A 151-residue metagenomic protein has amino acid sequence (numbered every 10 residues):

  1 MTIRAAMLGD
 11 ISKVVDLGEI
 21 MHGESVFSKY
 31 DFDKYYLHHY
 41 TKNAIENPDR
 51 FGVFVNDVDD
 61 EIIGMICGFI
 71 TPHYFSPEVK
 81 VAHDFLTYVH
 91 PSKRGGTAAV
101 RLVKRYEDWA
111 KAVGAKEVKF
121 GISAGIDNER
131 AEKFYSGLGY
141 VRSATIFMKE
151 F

Functional and structural regions predicted by a protein language model:
T2-D16: A short beta-loop-alpha structural element at the N-terminal edge of CoA-dependent acyl/N-acetyltransferase catalytic
H22-T41: Conserved GNAT-fold acetyl-CoA-binding loop/helix
K42-F54: A short helix-loop-beta-strand connector motif used in the catalytic cores of GNAT acetyltransferases and, in some
V55, E61-I70: Conserved beta-strand in the GNAT
F85-G95: A short, internal acetyl-CoA/4′-phosphopantetheine-binding micro-motif in the GNAT/acyltransferase core
R101-K116, V141: Conserved acyl-CoA
V118-R130, E150-F151: Conserved beta-strand-loop-alpha-helix junction that forms the acyl-donor binding cleft
A124-A144: Conserved active-site alpha-helix within GNAT-family acetyltransferase domains
